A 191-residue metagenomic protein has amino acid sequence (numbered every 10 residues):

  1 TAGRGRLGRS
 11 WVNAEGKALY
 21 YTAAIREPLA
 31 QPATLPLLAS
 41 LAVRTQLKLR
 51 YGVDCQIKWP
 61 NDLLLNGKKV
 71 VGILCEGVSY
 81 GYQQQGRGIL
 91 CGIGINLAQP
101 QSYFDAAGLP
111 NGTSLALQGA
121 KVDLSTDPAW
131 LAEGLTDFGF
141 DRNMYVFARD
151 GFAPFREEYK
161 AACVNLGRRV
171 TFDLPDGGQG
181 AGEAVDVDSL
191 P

Functional and structural regions predicted by a protein language model:
T1-W11, A23: Basic, glycine/proline-rich low-complexity segments that contact nucleic acids
V12-A18, T22-P191: Catalytic beta-strand/loop module used to bind and position nucleotide/cofactor moieties in cofactor-attachment
